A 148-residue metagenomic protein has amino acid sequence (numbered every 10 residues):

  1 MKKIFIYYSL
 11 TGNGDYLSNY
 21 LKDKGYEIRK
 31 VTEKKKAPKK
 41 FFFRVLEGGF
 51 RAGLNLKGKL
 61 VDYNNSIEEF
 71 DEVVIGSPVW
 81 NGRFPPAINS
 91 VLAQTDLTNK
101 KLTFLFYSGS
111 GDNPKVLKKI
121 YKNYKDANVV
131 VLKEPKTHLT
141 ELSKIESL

Functional and structural regions predicted by a protein language model:
M1-V73, G82-N89, A93, E146: N-terminal beta1-alpha1-beta2 submodule of the flavodoxin-like/Rossmannoid cofactor-binding fold
Y7-S9, S77, F106-S108: Short beta-strand/turn micro-motifs composed of small residues that flank or help shape donor/cofactor-binding pockets
N13, D112-V116: Short, charged/polar "capping" segments at the starts of alpha-helices and the immediately preceding loops
I67, A93-K100, Y124: Short, conserved loop/helix-junction motifs that constitute active-site signature segments in enzyme catalytic cores
F106-D112, K136: Short beta-alpha junction loops
K115-K125: Short, aromatic/basic amphipathic alpha-helical patches
D126-L148: Glycine-rich phosphate/pyrophosphate-binding loop and the adjoining helix
